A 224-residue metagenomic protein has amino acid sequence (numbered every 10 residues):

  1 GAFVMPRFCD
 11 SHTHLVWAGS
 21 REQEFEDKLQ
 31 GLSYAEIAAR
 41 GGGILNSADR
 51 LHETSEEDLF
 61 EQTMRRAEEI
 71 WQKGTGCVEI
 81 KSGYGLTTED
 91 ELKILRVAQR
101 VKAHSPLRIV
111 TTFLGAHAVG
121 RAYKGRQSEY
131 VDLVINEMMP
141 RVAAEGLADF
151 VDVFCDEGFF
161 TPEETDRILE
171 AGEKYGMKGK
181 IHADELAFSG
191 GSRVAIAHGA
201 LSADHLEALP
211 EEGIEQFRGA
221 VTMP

Functional and structural regions predicted by a protein language model:
G1, H12, F25, G74 (+4 more regions): Divalent metal-coordination and catalytic microenvironments
A2-Q62: Metal-associated gating/positioning segment near the N- to mid-region
P6, E68, D166, E170 (+2 more regions): Alpha-helical segments flanking ligand/cofactor-binding loops in enzyme cores
L15-E22, E89, F160, G190 (+1 more regions): Short, function-defining helix-loop hinge/capping sites that tune catalysis or transport
E36-A39, W71-Q72, R108-V110: Short, flexible active-site-proximal loops enriched in glycine and acidic residues
S47-T63, E68, G76-S189: Metal-coordinating catalytic core of metallo-dependent amide/deamination hydrolases
W71-G74, L147, G199-S202: Short loop/turn motifs at secondary-structure junctions
M177-G179, F188-P224: Active-site-adjacent C-terminal substructures of enzyme catalytic domains
